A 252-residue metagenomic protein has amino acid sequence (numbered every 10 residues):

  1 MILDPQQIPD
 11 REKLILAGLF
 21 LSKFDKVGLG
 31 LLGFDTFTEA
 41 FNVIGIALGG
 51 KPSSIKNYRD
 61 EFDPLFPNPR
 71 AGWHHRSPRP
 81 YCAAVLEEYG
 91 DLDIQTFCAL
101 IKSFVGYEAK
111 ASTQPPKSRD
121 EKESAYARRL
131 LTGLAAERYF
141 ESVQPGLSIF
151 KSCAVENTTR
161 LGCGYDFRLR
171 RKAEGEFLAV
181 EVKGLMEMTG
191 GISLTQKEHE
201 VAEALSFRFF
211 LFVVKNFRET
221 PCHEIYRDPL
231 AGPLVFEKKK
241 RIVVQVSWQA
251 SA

Functional and structural regions predicted by a protein language model:
L3, K26-G45: Short, charged amphipathic recognition helices of the HTH superfamily and cognate SANT/SANTA-like modules
I8-F34: Eukaryotic helical DNA- and histone-tail-recognition domains of regulatory proteins
L48-F66: Major-groove recognition helix of helix-turn-helix-like DNA-binding domains
H74-L130: Interdomain/boundary linker segments immediately adjacent to catalytic/signaling cores
D120-C153: Acidic-basic catalytic patches of nuclease active cores, encompassing PD-(D/E)XK and other metal-cofactor nuclease
F140, Q144, Y165-L169, L178-M186: Conserved catalytic cores of phosphodiester-cleaving nucleases, focusing on short active-site segments
P145-R170: A short acidic/basic microdomain associated with nuclease active sites
V182-A231: Catalytic cores of nucleic-acid endonucleases
